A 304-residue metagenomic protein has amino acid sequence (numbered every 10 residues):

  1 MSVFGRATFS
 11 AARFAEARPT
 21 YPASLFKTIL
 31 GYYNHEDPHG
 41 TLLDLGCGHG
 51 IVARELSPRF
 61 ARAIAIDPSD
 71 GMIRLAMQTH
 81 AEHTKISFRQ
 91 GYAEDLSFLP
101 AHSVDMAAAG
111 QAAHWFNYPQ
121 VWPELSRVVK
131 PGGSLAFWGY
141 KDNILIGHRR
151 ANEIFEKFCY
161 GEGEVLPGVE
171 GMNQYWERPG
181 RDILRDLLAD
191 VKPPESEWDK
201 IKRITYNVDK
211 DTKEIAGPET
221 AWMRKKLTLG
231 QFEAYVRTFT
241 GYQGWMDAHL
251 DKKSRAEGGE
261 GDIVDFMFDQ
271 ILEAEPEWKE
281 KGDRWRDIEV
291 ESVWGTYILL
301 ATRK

Functional and structural regions predicted by a protein language model:
A7-P19: Class I SAM-dependent methyltransferase Rossmann-like catalytic core, especially the SAM/SAH-binding loop
P19-G40: Conserved alpha-helix/loop element of class I SAM-dependent methyltransferases that forms part of the SAM/SAH-binding
T41-L96: Class I SAM-dependent methyltransferase SAM/SAH-binding core
S97-A107: A short acidic, Gly/Pro-enriched loop at the edge of an enzyme's catalytic core that lines a small-molecule cofactor
D105-P119: A short SAM/SAH-binding and catalytic strip from SAM-dependent methyltransferases
Q120-G132: A short glycine-rich, Lys/Arg-flanked "PGG" loop and its adjoining helix->strand segment in the class I
G132-K226: Conserved catalytic/acceptor-binding region of the Class I
L187-K304: Conserved Class I S-adenosyl-L-methionine
